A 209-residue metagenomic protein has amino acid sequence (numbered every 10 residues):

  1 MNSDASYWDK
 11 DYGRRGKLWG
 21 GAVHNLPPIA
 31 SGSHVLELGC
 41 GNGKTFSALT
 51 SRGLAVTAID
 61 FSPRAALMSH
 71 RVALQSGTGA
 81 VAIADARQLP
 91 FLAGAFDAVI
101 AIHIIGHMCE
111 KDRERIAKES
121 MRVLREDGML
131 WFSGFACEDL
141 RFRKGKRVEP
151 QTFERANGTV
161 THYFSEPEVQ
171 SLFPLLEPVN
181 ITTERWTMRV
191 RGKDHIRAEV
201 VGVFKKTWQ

Functional and structural regions predicted by a protein language model:
M1-G32, G41-Q88, M108-R115, M129-Q209: Class I (Rossmann-like) S-adenosyl-L-methionine-dependent methyltransferase catalytic domain, capturing the SAM-binding
E37: Class I SAM-dependent methyltransferase core
R87-V99: A short acidic, Gly/Pro-enriched loop at the edge of an enzyme's catalytic core that lines a small-molecule cofactor
A101-I104: A short beta-strand submotif of the Rossmann-like class I SAM-dependent methyltransferase core that lines
E114-E126: A short glycine-rich, Lys/Arg-flanked "PGG" loop and its adjoining helix->strand segment in the class I
